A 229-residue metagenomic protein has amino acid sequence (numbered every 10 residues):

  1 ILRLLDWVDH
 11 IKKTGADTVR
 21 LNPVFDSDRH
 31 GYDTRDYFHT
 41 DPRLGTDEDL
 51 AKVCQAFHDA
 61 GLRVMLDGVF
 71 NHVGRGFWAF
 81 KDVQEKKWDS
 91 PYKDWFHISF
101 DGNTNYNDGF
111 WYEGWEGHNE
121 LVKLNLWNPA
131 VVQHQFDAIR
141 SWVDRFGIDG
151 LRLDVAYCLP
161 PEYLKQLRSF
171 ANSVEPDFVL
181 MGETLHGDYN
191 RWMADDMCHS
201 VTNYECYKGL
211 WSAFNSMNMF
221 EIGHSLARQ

Functional and structural regions predicted by a protein language model:
I1-L2, D33-D47, G117-V132, D149-C158 (+1 more regions): The substrate-binding groove and active-site-proximal loops of carbohydrate-active enzymes, especially glycoside
I1-R63, N71-V73, W78-D82, Q133: N-terminal structural segment of carbohydrate-active enzymes
G15, G61-V64, G68, H72-V73 (+2 more regions): A generic secondary-structure signal for well-formed alpha-helical elements
A16, I148, C198-H199: A structural motif
T18-P23, M65-D67, G150-D154, V179-G182: Structural recognition of the beta-strand scaffold that forms the well-ordered cores of secreted hydrolase catalytic
F25, F70-H72, E120, Q133-P161: Active-site groove signature of glycoside hydrolases
D33-D41, F70-F110, S169, D195-E205: Aromatic- and acidic-residue-enriched segments that line the glycan-binding/catalytic groove of carbohydrate-active
C54, H58-A60, Q84, A138-R140 (+2 more regions): Active-site-proximal helices and loops of the catalytic beta/alpha 8
